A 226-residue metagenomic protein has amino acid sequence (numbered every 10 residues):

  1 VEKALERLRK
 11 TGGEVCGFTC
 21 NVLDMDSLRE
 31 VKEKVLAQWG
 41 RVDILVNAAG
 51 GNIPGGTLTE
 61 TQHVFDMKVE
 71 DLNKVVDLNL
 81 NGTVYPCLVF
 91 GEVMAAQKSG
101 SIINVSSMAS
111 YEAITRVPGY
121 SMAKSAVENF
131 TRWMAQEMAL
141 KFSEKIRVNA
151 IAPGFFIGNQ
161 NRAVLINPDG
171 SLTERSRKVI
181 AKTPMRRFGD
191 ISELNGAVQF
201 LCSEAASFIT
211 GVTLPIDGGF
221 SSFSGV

Functional and structural regions predicted by a protein language model:
T19-V31, V69, E193: The beta1-alpha1 cofactor-binding region of Rossmann-like NAD(H)/NADP(H)-dependent oxidoreductases
G56-N73, V179: Substrate-binding pocket helix/loop in short-chain dehydrogenase/reductase
C87, A123, T131: Active-site helix of classical SDR
E92, Q136-K141, S207: Alpha-helical segment proximal to the catalytic Tyr-Lys
S107: Residue(s) in the substrate-gating loop at a strand-loop-helix junction that position the organic substrate next
E112, Q199, T210-V226: Short C-terminal tail/terminal secondary-structure segment of NAD(P)H-dependent dehydrogenase/reductase domains
F142, R147, I209-G211: Short, small/polar-rich loop/turn modules that mediate ligand/substrate recognition or access, typified
